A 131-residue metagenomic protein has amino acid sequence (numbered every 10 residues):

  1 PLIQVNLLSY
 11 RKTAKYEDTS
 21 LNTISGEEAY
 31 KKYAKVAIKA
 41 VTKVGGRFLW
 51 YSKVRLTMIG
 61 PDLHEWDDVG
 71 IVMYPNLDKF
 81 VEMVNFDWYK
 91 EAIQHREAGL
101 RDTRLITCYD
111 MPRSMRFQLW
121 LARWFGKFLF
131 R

Functional and structural regions predicted by a protein language model:
P1-D67, P75, K79, Y109-R131: Short S/T/G/P-rich N-terminal loop/turn motif that feeds into the first structured element of a domain
R47, Y89-K90: A general structural signal for well-ordered secondary-structure junctions
M58, K90-A92: A short local loop/turn or secondary-structure capping micro-motif enriched for an aromatic residue
D67-G70, R101-T103: Generic beta-strand structural signal
M83-Y89: Short amphipathic alpha-helices in soluble, non-transmembrane regions that often serve as interface/regulatory elements
A92-C108: Conserved short beta-strand edge segments in small beta-sheet-based binding/regulatory domains
